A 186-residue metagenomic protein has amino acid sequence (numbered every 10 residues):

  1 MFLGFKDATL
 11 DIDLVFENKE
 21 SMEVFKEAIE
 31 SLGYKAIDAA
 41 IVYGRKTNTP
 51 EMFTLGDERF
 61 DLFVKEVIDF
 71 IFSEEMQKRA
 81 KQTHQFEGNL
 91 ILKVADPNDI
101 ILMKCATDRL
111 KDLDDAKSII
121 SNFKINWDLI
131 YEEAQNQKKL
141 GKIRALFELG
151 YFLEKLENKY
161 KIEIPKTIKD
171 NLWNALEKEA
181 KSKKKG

Functional and structural regions predicted by a protein language model:
M1-G186: Compositionally biased terminal segments of proteins
